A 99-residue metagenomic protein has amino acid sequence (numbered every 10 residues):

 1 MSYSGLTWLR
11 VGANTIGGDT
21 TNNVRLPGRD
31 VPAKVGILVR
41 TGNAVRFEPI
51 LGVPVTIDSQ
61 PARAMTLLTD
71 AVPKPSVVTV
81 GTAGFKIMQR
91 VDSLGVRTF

Functional and structural regions predicted by a protein language model:
Y3-V78: Forkhead-associated
T79-F99: Surface-exposed beta-loop interaction hotspot
